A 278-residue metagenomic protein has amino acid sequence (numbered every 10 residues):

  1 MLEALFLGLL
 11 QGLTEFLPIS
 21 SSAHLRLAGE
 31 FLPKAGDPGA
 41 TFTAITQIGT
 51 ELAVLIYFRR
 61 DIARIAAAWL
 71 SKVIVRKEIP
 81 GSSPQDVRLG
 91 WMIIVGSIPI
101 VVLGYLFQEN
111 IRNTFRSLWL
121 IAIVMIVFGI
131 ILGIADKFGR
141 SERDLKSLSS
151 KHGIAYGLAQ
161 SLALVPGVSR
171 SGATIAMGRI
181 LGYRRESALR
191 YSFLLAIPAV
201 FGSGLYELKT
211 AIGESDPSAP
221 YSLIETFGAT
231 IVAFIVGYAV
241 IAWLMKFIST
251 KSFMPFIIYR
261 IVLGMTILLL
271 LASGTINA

Functional and structural regions predicted by a protein language model:
M1-A278: Multi-pass membrane proteins that catalyze or facilitate reactions on polyprenyl-/lipid-phosphate substrates and their
